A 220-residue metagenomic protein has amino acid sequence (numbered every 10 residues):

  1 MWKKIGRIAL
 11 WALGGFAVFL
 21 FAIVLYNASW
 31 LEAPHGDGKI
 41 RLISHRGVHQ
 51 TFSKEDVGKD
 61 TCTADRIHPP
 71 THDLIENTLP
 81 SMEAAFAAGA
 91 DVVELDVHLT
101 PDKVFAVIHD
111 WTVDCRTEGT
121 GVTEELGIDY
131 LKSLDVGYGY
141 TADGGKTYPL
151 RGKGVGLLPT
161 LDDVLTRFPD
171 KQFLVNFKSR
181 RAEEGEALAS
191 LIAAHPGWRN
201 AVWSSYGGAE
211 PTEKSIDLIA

Functional and structural regions predicted by a protein language model:
W2-A220: Phosphate-group recognition and catalysis centered on beta-loop-alpha active-site segments
